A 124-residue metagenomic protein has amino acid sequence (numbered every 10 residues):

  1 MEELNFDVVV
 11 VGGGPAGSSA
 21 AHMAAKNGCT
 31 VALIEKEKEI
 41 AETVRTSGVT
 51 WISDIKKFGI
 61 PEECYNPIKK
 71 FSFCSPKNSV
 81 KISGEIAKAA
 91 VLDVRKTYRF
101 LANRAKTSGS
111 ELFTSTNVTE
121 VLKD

Functional and structural regions predicted by a protein language model:
E3-V8: Extreme N-terminal starter segment of soluble prokaryotic enzymes
V9, G13, H22-R45: Glycine-rich FAD pyrophosphate-binding loop
G17-S18: N-terminal Rossmann-fold NAD(P) dinucleotide-binding loop
E37-E62: Conserved N-terminal glycine-rich FAD pyrophosphate-binding loop of Rossmann-like flavoproteins
Y65-K70: A short, compositionally biased
F73-D124: Conserved N-terminal helical subregion
